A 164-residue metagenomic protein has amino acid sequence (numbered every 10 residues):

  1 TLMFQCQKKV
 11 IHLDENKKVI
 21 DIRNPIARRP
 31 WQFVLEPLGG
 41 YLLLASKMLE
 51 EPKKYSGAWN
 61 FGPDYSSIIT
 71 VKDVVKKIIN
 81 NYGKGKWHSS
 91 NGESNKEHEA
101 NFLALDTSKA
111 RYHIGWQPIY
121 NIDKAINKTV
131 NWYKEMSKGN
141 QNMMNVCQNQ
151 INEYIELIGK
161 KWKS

Functional and structural regions predicted by a protein language model:
T1-L49, S67-N81: NAD(P)-dependent short-chain dehydrogenase/reductase
K17-I22, L44-W59, S137-V146: Core catalytic loop region at the nicotinamide-binding pocket of NAD(P)H-dependent oxidoreductases
P30, N60-F61: Structural signature of the Rossmann-like NAD(P)-dependent dehydrogenase/reductase core
V34, Y41, A58, N95-Q117 (+1 more regions): Conserved C-terminal active-site "lid" loop/helix of NAD(P)H-dependent oxidoreductases that clamps the redox cofactor
S56-W59, I69-V75, G83-F102, M144-N149 (+1 more regions): C-terminal "lid/loop" region of Rossmann-like NAD(P)-dependent oxidoreductases
S89, I122-S164: Amphipathic terminal alpha-helices
